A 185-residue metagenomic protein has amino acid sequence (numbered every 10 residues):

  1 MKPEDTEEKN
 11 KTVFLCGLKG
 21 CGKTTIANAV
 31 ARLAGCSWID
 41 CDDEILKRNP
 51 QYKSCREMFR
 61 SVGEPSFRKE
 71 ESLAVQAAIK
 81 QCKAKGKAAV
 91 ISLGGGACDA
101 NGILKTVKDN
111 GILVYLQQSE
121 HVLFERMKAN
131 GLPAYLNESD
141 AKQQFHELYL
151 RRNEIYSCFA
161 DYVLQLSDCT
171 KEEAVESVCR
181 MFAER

Functional and structural regions predicted by a protein language model:
M1-N10, A29, L33, A88 (+2 more regions): NTP-dependent small-molecule kinase module
L15: Hydrophobic anchor at the beta1->P-loop junction of P-loop NTPases
L18: P-loop (Walker A) phosphate-binding loop of NTP-binding proteins
C21: ATP-binding Walker
T24: Walker A/P-loop
R32-D40: Post-Walker A helix-loop "phosphate-sensing" segment adjacent to the P-loop in P-loop NTPases
D43-C98, I103-K105, P133: ATP-dependent small-molecule kinase phosphotransfer cores that center on conserved nucleotide phosphate-binding segments
D109-N153: A glycine- and Lys/Arg-enriched "phosphate-lid" helix/loop adjacent to the NTP-binding pocket of small-molecule kinases
